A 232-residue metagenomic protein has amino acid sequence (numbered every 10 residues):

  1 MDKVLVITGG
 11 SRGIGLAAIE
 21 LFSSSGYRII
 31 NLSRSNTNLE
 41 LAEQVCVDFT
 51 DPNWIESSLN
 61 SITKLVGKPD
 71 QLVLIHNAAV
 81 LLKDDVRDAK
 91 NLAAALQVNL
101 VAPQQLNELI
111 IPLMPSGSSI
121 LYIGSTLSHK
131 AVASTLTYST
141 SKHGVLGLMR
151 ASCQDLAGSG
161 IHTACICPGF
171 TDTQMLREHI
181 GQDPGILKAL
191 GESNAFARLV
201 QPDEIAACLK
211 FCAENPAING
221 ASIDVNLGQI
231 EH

Functional and structural regions predicted by a protein language model:
S11, I19: N-terminal Rossmann NAD(P)H-binding glycine-rich loop of SDR-like oxidoreductase domains
E56, D70, A79-A94, S134-T137 (+2 more regions): Conserved mid-core segment of classical short-chain dehydrogenase/reductases
D88-N107, L121, V145, F196: Catalytic Tyr-X3-Lys loop
N107, S141, M149: Active-site helix of classical SDR
P112, Q154-D155: Alpha-helical segment proximal to the catalytic Tyr-Lys
S125: Residue(s) in the substrate-gating loop at a strand-loop-helix junction that position the organic substrate next
A157, H162, A217-A221: Short, small/polar-rich loop/turn modules that mediate ligand/substrate recognition or access, typified
R198-N226: C-terminal substrate-recognition "lid" of short-chain dehydrogenase/reductases
